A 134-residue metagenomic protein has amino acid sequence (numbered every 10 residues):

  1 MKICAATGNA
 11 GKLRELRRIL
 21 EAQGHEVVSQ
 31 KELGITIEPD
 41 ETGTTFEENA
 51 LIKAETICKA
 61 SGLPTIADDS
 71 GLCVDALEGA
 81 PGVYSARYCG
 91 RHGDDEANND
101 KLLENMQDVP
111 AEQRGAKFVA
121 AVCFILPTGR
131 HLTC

Functional and structural regions predicted by a protein language model:
K2-C4, A10-S29, L33-C134: Anionic-ligand binding patches
